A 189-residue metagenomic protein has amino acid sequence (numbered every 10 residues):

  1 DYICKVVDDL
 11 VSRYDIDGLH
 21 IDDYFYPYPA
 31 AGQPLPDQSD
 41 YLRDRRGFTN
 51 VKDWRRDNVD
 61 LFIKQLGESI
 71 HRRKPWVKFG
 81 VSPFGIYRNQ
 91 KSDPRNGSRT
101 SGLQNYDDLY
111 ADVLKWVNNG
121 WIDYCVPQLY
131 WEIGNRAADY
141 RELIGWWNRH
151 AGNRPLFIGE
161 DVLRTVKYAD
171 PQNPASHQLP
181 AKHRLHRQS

Functional and structural regions predicted by a protein language model:
D1-W121, Y130-W131: Polysaccharide-binding and catalytic clefts of secreted carbohydrate-active enzymes
L66-I70, W147, A151, H186: Hydrophobic, Leu/Ile/Phe/Ala-enriched alpha-helical segments that form helix-helix packing faces
W76-T100, L143-K182: Active-site clefts of carbohydrate-active enzymes
D108, D139-I144: Charged helix-capping and loop-helix junction motifs
Y110-R136, A151-S189: Substrate-binding cleft of secreted/luminal carbohydrate-active enzymes
